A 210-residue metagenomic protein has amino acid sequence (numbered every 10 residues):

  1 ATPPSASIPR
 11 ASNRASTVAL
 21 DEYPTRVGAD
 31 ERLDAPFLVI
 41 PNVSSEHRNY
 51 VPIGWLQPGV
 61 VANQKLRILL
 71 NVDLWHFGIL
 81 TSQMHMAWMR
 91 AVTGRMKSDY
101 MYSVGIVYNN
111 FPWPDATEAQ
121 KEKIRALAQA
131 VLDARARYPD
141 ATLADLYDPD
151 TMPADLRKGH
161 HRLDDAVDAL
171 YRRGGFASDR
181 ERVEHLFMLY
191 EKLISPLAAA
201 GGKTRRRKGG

Functional and structural regions predicted by a protein language model:
A1-A126, L193, K208-G210: Polybasic, glycine- and aromatic-enriched phosphate-binding surface used to engage nucleic acids
Y108-G210: Non-catalytic DNA-recognition/assembly elements of restriction-modification systems
